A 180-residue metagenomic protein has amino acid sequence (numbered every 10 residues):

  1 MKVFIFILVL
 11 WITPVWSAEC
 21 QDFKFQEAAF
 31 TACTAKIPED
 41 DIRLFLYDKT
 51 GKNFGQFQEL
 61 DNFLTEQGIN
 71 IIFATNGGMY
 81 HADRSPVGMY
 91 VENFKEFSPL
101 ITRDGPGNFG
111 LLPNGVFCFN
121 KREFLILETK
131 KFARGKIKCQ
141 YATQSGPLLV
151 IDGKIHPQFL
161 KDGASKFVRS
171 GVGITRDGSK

Functional and structural regions predicted by a protein language model:
K2, W16, K131-A133: Terminal and domain-boundary accessory regions
V3-T13: Sec-dependent N-terminal signal peptides
I12, D177-K180: Short, intrinsically disordered, charge-balanced linker/junction segments flanking boundaries in proteins
V15-N108: Zymogen propeptides
F23-K24, A32-T34, Q144-I174: Conserved beta-alpha junction segments in alpha/beta enzyme cores
K36-E39, C118-E123, D152-G153, I174-G178: Short acidic-glycine loop/turn motifs at beta-strand connectors
I72-N76, C118, G173: Structural recognition of the beta-strand scaffold that forms the well-ordered cores of secreted hydrolase catalytic
H81-K161: Active-site-adjacent helix-turn-beta-strand microarchitecture at beta-sheet edges that either contains or buttresses
